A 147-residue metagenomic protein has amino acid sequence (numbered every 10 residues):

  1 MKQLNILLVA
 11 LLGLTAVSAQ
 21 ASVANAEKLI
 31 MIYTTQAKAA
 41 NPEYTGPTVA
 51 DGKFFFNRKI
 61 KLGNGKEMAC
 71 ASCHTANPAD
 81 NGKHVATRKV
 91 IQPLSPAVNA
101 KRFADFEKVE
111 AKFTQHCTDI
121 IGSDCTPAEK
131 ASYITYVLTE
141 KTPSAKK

Functional and structural regions predicted by a protein language model:
K2-F54, A97-K147: Post-cleavage N-terminal segment of exported redox proteins
K53-M68: Local sequence-structure signature of Cys/Sec-based thiol-disulfide redox active-site neighborhoods
I60, H74-N81, L138-T142: Short alpha-helix boundary/capping elements
K66-M68, V85, A128: Residue-level detector of alpha-helical recognition elements and their boundaries
E67-N77, Y133: The canonical Cys-X-X-Cys-His
G82-K89: Short cysteine/histidine-rich zinc-coordinating motifs and their immediately flanking basic loops
Q92-L94: Short glycine/proline- and charge-enriched loop/turn segments that cap or connect secondary-structure elements
